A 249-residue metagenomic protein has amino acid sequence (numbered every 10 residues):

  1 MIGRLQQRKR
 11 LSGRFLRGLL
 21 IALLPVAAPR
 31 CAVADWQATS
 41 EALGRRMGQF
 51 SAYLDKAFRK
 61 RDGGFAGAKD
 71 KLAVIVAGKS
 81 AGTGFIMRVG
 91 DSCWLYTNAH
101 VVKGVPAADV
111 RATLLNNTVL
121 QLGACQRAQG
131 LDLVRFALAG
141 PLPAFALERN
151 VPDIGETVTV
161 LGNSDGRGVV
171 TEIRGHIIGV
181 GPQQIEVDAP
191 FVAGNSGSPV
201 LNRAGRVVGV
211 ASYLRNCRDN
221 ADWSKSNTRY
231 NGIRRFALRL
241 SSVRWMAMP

Functional and structural regions predicted by a protein language model:
M1-S12: N-terminal secretory signal peptides that target proteins for export/translocation
G18-A27: Bacterial N-terminal signal peptides
A34-G63, V207-P249: C-terminal cap/linker of serine protease catalytic domains
D35-Q37, L43, M47, A81 (+4 more regions): Catalytic-histidine neighborhood of serine endopeptidases, predominantly the chymotrypsin-like S1/PA family
F58-R61, D70-L95, L120, G197: A conserved glycine-rich beta-strand in the N-terminal activation segment of trypsin-fold
A73-I75, A108-N116, V158-N163: Short conserved beta-strand and strand-loop elements enriched in small hydrophobics with frequent Asp/Gly
C93-T97, D132-L138, I185-V187: A generic structural motif
L142-N195, A211-S224: Flexible, gly/ser-rich surface segments that form the specificity/activation loops bordering the active-site cleft
